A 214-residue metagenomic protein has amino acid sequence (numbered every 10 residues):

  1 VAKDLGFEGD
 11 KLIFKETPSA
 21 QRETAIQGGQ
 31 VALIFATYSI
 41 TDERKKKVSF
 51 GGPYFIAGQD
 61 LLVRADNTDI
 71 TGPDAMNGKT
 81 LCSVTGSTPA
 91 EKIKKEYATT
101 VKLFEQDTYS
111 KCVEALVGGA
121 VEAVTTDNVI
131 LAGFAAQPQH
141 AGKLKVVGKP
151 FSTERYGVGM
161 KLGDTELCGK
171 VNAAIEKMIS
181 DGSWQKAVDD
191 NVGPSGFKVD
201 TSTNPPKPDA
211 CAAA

Functional and structural regions predicted by a protein language model:
V1-D4, N67, S87, G157-S195: Extended ligand-binding regions for polar small-molecule ligands
V1-L5, Y38-I40, A57-V113, A123 (+2 more regions): Bilobed "Venus flytrap"/periplasmic-binding protein-like clamshell domains and structurally analogous long
E8-D10, K46, A57-Q59, N77 (+3 more regions): Envelope-exposed proteins and targeting segments
K11-A75: Acidic, polar ligand-binding/catalytic clefts
L12-K15, L103-F104, K145-V147: General small-molecule cofactor/ligand-binding pocket signal
A32-L33, E122-A123, G157: Short, Asp-centered acidic motifs that coordinate Mg2+ and/or phosphate in catalytic or ligand-binding sites
T37-K46, K94-K95, V117, E122-T153: A ligand-binding cleft/hinge motif common to bilobed small-molecule-binding domains
F55-V63, A136-A173, P194-A214: Periplasmic-binding protein-like
